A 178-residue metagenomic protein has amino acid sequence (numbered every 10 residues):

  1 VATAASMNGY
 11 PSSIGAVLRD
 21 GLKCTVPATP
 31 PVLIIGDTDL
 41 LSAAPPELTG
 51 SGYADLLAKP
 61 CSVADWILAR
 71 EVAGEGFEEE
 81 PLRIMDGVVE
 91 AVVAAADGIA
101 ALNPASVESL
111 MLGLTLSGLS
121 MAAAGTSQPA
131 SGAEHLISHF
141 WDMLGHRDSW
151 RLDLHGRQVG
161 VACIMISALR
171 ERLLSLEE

Functional and structural regions predicted by a protein language model:
T3-A91: A glycine/threonine-rich phosphate-anchoring loop and its flanking beta-alpha core in nucleotide/phosphate-binding
R83-E178: Active-site segments that bind and position negatively charged phosphate/pyrophosphate groups
